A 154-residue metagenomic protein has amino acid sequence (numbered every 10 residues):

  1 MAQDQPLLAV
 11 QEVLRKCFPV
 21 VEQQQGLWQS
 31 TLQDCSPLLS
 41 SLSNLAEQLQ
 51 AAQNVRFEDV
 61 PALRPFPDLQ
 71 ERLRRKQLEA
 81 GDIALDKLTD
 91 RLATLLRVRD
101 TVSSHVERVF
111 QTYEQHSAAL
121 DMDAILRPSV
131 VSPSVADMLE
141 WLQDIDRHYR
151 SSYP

Functional and structural regions predicted by a protein language model:
M1-P154: Long alpha-helical rod scaffolds of large eukaryotic non-enzymatic complex subunits
